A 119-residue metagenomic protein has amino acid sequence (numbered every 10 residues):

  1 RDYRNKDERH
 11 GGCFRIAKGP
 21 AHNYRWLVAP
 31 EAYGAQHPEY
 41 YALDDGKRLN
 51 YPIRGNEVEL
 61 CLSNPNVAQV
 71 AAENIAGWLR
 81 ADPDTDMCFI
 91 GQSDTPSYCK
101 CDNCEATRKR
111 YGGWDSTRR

Functional and structural regions predicted by a protein language model:
R1-R119: Feature activates predominantly on carbohydrate-active enzymes
